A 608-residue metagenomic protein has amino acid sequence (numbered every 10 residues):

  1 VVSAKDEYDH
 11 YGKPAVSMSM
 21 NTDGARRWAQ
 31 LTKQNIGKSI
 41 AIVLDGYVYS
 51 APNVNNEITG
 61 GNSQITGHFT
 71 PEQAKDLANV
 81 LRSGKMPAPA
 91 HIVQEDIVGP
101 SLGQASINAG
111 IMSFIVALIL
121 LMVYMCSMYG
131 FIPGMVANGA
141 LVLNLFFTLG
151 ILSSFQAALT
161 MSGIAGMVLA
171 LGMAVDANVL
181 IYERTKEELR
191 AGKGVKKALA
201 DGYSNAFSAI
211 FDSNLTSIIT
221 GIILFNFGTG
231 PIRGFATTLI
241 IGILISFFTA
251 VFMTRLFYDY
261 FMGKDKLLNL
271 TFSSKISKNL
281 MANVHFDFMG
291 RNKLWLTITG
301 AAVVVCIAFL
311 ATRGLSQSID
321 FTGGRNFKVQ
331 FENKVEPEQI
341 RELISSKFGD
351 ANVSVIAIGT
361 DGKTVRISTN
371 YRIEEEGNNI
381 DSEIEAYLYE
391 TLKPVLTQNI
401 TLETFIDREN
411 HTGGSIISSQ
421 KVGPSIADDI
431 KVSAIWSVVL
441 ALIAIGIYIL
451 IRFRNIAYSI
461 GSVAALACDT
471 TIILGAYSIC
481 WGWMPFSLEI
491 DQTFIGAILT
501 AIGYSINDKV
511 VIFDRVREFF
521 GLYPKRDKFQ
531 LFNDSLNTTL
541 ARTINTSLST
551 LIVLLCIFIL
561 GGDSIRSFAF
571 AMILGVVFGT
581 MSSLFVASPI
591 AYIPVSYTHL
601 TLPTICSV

Functional and structural regions predicted by a protein language model:
V1-V54, S63, Q420, S425-D428 (+2 more regions): Non-transmembrane, solvent-exposed regions of membrane trafficking/translocation machinery
V16-S17, N21-I36, I40-A41, Q104-T160 (+3 more regions): Interfacial segments of transmembrane alpha-helices in multi-pass membrane proteins
S101-L121, M173, K193-T229, D287 (+7 more regions): Pore- and gate-forming transmembrane helices of large, multi-pass membrane proteins
L120-F131, F147-A158, F211-M253, Y448 (+2 more regions): Hydrophobic, glycine/alanine-rich multi-pass transmembrane helices and their short helix-loop junctions in large
G134-Q156, M167-A174, F235-A250, S459-C480 (+2 more regions): Small-residue-enriched core segments of transmembrane alpha-helices in multipass membrane transport and channel
G172-S213, D259-K264, S478, M484-T546 (+1 more regions): Cytosolic juxtamembrane regions of multi-pass inner-membrane proteins
M281-N333: Transmembrane helices with small-residue packing motifs
T598-T604: Conserved small/polar residues in nucleotide/adenosyl-binding loops
